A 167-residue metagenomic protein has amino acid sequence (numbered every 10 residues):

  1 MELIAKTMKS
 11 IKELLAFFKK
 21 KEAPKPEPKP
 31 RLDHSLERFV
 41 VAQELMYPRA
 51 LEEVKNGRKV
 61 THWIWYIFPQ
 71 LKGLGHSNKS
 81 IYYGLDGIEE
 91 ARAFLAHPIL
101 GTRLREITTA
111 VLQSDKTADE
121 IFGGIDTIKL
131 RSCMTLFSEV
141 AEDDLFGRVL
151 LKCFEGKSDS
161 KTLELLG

Functional and structural regions predicted by a protein language model:
K9-L45: Extreme N-terminal tail/first-helix region
Q43-K55: A long, hydrophobic alpha-helical segment
L51, R92, M134-T135, L151: Amphipathic alpha-helical segments within well-ordered protein domains
E53-I88: Hydrophobic/aromatic-rich, well-ordered segments within soluble, folded domains that form packed cores
K59-Y66, R103, D126-C133, L145-V149: Residue-level detector of well-ordered alpha-helical segments, enriched for hydrophobic/aromatic packing positions
G73-K79, S138-R148: Short helix-capping/linker segments at secondary-structure and domain boundaries
A93-F137: Mid-chain, well-packed structural core segment of small domains
E142-G167: Charged phosphate-binding loop/patch that engages nucleotide di/tri-phosphates or the phosphate backbone of nucleic
